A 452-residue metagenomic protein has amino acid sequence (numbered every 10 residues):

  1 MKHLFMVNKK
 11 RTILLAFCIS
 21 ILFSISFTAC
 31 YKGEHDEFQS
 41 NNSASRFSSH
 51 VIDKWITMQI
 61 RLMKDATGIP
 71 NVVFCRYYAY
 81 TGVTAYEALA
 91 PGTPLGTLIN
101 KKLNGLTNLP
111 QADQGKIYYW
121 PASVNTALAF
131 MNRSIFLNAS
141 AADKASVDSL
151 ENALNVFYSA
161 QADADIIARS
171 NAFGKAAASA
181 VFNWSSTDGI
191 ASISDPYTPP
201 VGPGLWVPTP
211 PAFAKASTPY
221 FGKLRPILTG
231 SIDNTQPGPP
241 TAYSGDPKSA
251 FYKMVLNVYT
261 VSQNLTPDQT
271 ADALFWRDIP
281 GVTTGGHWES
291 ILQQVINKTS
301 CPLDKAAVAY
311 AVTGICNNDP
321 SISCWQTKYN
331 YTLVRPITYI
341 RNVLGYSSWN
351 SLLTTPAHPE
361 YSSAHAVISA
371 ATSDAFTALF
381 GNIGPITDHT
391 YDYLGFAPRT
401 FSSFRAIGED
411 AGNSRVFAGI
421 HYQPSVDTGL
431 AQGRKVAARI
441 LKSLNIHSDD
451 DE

Functional and structural regions predicted by a protein language model:
M1-R11: N-terminal secretory signal peptides that target proteins for export/translocation
R11-C18: Sec-dependent signal peptide recognition, specifically the positively charged N-region followed immediately by
I25-A29: C-terminal motif of bacterial Sec signal peptides marking the signal peptidase cleavage site
Y31-E452: Acidic/polar surface patches and capping/hinge elements
